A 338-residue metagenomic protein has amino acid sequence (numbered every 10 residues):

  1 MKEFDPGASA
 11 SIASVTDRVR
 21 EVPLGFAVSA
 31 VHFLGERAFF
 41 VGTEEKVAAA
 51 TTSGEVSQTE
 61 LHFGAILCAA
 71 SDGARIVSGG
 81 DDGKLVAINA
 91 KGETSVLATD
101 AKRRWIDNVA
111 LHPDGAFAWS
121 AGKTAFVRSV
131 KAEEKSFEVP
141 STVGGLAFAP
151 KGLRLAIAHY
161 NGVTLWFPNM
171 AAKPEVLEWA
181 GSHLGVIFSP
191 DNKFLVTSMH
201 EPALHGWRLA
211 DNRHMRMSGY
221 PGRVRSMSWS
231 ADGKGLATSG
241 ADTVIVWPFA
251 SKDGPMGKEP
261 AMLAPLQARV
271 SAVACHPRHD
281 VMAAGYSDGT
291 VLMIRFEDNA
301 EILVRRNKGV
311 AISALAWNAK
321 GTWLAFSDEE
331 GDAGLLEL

Functional and structural regions predicted by a protein language model:
M1-L338: WD40-repeat beta-propeller superdomains and closely related acidic/aromatic-rich repeat-like regions
